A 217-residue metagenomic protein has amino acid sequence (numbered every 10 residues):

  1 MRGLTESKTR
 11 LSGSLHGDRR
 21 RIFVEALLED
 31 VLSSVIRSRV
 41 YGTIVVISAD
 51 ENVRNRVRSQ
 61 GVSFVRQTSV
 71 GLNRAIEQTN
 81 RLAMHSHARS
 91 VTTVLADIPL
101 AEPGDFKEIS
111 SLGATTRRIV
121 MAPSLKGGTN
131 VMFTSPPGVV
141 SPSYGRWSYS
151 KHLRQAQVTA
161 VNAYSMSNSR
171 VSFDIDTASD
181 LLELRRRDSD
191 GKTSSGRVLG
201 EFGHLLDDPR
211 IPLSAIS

Functional and structural regions predicted by a protein language model:
M1-L11: N-terminal nucleotide-binding beta1-loop-alpha1 segment
V24-Y41: A short, N-terminal amphipathic alpha-helix
Y41-F64: Acidic donor-binding segment of Leloir-type glycosyltransferases
R56-S90, S148: Short phosphate-binding loop-to-helix
T92-V94: Short aromatic-hydrophobic micro-motifs that form the base-stacking/packing surface for donor nucleotide recognition
I98-G127: Conserved donor-nucleotide/metal-binding helix-loop-beta segment in metal-dependent transferases, i.e., the alpha-helix
T134-A156: Short, glycine-/small-residue-rich phosphate/pyrophosphate-handling segment
R154-S217: Conserved alpha/beta core of the MobA/IspD/sugar-nucleotide pyrophosphorylase nucleotidyltransferase superfamily
